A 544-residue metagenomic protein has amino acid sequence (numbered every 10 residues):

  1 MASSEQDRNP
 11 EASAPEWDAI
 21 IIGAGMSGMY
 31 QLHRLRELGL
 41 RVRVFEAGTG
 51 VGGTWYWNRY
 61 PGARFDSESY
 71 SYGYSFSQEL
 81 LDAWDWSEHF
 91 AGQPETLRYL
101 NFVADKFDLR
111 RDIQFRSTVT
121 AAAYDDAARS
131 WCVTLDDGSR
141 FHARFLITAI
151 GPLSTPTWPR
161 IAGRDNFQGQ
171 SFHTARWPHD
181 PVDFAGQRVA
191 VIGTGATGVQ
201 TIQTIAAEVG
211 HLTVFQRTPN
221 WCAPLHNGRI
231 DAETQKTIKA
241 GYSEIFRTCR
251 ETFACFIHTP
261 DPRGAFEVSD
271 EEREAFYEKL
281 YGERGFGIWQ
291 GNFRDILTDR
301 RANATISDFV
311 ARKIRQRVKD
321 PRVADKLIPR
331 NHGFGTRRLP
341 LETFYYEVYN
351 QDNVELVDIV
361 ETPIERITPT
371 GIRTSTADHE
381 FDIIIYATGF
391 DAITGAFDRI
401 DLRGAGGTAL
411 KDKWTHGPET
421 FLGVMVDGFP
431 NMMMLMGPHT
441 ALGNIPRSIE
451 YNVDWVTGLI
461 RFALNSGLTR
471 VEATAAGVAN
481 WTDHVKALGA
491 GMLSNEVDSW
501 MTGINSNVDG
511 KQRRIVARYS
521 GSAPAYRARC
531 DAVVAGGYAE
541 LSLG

Functional and structural regions predicted by a protein language model:
A2-A19, A24, M29, H33-D165 (+4 more regions): N-terminal FAD-binding dinucleotide-binding subdomain shared by FAD-dependent oxidases/monooxygenases
R176: Flexible, glycine/small-residue-enriched loop-and-beta-strand segment within the central core of proteins
P181-V189: Glycine-rich NAD(P)-binding loop of Rossmann-like domains
I202: Ligand/cofactor pocket segment of small-molecule handling proteins
